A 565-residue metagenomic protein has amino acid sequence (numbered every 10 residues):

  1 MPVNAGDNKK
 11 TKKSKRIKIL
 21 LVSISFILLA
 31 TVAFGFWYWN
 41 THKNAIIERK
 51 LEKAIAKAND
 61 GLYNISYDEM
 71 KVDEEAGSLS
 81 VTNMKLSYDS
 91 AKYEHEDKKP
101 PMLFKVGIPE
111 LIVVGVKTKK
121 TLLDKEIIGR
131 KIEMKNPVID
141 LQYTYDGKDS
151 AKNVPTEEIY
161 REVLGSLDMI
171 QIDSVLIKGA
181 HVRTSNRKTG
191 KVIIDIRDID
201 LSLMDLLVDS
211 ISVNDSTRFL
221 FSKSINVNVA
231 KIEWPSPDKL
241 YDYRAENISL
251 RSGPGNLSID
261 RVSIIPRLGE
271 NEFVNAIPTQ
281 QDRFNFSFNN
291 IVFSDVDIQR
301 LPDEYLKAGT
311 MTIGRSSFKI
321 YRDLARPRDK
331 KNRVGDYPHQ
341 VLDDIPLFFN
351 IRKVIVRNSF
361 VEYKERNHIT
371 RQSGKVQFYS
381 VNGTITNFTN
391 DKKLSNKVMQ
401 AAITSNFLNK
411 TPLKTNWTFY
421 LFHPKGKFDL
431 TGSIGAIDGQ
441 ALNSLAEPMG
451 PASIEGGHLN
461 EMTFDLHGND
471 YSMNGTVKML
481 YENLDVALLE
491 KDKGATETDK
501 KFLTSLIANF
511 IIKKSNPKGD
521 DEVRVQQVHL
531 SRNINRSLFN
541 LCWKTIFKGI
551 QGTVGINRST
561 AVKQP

Functional and structural regions predicted by a protein language model:
P2-G61: N-terminal type II signal-anchor transmembrane helix that functions as the membrane-insertion/stop-transfer segment
P2-I24, Y420, S433, S444-P565: Extended terminal
K53, A58-D146, Y160-K188, D195 (+3 more regions): Flexible beta-edge/linker motif
D97-P101, P155-T156, G269-Q280, P327 (+2 more regions): Mixed-charge, low-complexity intrinsically disordered segments
G129-V138, S150-L164, K191-L207, L306-K319 (+6 more regions): Short, surface-exposed polybasic-and-hydrophobic patches located at secondary-structure transitions
D146-V154, R326-R333, M449-G450, D492-D499: Flexible, surface-exposed loop regions and adjacent strand-edge segments of Gram-negative outer-membrane beta-barrel
N186, K191, F360, R366-N367: Extracytoplasmic assembly/pore-lining segments of large envelope/extracellular complexes
I194-D195, V208-L250, I259-N275, K330 (+2 more regions): Interface amphipathic segments
